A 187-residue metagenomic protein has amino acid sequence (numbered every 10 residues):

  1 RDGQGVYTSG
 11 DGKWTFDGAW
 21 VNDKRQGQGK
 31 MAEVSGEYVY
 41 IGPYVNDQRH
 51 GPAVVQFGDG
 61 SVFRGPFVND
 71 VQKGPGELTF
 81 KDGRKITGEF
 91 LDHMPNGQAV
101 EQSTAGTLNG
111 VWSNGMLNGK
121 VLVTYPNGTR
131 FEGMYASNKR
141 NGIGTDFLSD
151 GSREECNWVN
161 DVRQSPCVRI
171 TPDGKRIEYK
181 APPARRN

Functional and structural regions predicted by a protein language model:
R1-N187: Glycine/tyrosine- and acidic-biased, solvent-exposed loop/turn segments at the edges of beta-strands
